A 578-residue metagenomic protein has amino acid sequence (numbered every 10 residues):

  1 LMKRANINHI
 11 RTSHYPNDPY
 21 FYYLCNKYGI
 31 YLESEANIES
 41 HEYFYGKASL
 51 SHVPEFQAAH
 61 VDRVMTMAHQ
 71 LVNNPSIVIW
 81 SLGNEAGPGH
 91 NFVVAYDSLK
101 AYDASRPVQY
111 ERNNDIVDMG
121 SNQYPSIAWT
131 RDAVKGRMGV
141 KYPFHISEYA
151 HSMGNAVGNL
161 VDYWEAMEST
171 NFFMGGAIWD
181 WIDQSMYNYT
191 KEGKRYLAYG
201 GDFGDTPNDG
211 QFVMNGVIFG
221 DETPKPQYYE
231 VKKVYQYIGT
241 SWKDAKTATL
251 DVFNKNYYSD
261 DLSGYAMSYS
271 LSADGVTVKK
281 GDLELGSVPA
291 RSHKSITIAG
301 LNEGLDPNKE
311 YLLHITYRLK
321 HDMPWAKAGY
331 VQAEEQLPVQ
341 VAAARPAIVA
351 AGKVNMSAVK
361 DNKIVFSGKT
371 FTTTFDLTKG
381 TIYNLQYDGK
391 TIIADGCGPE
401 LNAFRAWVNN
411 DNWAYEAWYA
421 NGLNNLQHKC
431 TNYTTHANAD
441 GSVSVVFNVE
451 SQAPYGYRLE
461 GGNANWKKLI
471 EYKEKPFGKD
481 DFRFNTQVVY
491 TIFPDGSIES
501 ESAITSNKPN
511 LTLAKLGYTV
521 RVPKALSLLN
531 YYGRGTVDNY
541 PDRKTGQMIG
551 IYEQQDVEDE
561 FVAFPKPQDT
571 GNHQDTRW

Functional and structural regions predicted by a protein language model:
L1-M2, Y23: N-terminal carbohydrate-binding accessory modules
H9-N215: Substrate-binding/catalytic cleft of secreted carbohydrate-active enzymes, primarily glycoside hydrolases
H14, H60, P88, F92 (+13 more regions): Active-site-proximal structural scaffolding
H14, S34-A36, N84, R112 (+11 more regions): Active-site proximal loops enriched in glycine and acidic residues that flank catalytic Cys/His/Asp and coordinate
D18-Y20, A86-H90, I116-V117, A128-W129 (+9 more regions): Flexible loop/turn segments at secondary-structure boundaries
A166-L377, S500: Carbohydrate-binding surfaces of carbohydrate-active enzymes
A299-N308, M323, L337-W578: Beta-strand/loop-rich accessory regions of lumenal/periplasmic or secreted enzymes, predominantly carbohydrate-active
